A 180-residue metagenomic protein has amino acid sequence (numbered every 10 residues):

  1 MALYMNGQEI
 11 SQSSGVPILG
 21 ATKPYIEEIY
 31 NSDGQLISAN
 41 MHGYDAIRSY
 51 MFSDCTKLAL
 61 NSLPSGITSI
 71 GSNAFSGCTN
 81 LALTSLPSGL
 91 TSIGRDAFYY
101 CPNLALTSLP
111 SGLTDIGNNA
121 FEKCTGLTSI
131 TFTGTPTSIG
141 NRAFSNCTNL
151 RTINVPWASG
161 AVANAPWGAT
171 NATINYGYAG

Functional and structural regions predicted by a protein language model:
M1-T22: Short, low-complexity N-terminal tether/leader segments at secretion or assembly junctions of large, surface-exposed
G15-A46, C55-S69, T79-S92, P102-D115 (+3 more regions): Structural signature of tandem-repeat unit edges
S49-M51, G71-S76, G94-Y99, G117-E122 (+1 more regions): Consensus positions within tandem repeat domains that build extended binding/scaffold surfaces
A165-A169: A structural signal for leucine-rich repeat
